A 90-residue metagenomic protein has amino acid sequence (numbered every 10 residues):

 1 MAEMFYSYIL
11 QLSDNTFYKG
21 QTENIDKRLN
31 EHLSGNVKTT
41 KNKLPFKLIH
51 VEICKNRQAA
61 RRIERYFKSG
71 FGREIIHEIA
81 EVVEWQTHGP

Functional and structural regions predicted by a protein language model:
M1-V37, L44, V51, Q58-K68 (+2 more regions): GIY-YIG nuclease catalytic motif and its immediate N-terminal context
